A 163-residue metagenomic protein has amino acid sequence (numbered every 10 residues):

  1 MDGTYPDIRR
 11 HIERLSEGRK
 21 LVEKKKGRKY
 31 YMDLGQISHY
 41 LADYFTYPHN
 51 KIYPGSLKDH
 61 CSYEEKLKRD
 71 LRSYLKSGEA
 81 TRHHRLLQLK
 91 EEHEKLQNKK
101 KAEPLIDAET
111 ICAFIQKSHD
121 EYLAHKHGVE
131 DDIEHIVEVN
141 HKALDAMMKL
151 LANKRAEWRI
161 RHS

Functional and structural regions predicted by a protein language model:
M1-Q36, L41-S163: N-terminal leader/auxiliary helical segments
